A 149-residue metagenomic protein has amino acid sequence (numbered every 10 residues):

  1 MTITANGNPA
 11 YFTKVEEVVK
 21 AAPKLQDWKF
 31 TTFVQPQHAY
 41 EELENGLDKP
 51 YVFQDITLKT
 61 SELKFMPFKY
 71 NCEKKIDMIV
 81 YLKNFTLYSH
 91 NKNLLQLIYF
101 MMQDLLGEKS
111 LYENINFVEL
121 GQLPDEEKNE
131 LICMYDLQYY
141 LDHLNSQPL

Functional and structural regions predicted by a protein language model:
T2-N6: Short hydrophobic/aromatic beta-strand micro-patches that form the beta-sheet surface supporting nucleotide- or nucleic
G7-L149: Long, contiguous binding/interaction regions
